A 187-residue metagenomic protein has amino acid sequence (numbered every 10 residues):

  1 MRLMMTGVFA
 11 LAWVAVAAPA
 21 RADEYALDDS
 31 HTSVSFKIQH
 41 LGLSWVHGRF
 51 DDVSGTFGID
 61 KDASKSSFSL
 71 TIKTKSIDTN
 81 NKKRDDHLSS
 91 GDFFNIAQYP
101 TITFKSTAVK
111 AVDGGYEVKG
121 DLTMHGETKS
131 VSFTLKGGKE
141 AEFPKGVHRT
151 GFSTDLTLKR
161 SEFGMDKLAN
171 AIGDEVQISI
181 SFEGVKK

Functional and structural regions predicted by a protein language model:
M1-R2: N-terminal secretory signal peptides that target proteins for export/translocation
T6-A15: Bacterial N-terminal signal peptides
A20-K187: Low-complexity, acidic/polar, glycine-enriched regions of mature
